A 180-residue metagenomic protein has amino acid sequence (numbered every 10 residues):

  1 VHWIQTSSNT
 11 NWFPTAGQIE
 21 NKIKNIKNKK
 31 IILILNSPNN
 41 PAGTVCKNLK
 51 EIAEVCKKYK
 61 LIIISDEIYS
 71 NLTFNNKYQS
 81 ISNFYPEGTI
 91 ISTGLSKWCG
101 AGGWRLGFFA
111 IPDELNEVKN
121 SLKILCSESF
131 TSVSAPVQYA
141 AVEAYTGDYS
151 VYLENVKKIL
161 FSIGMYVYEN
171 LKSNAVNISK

Functional and structural regions predicted by a protein language model:
H2-S8: Short beta->alpha connector loops at strand-helix junctions that form conserved, small/polar/Pro-enriched
S8-F13, W98-C99: A short acidic, often aromatic-flanked loop/helix-cap motif at beta-alpha or helix-coil junctions that lines enzyme
N11-N76: Active-site phosphate-binding strand-loop segment of PLP-dependent enzymes
K22, E51-Y59, S80-F84, E143 (+3 more regions): Alpha-helical structural signal in soluble globular domains
K22-K30, D113-E117, A175: Alpha-helix termini
L61, T89, V176: Short, conserved active-site loop motifs that form the nucleotide-linked donor/cofactor pocket
E87-K172: Conserved core segment of the aminotransferase class I/II
